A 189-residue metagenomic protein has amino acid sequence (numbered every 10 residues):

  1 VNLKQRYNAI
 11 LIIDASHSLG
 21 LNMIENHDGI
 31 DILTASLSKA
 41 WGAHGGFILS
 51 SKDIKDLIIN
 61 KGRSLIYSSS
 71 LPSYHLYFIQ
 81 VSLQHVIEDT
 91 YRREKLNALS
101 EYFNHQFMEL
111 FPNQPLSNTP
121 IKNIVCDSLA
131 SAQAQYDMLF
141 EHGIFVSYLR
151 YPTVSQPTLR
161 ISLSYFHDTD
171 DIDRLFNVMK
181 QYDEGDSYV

Functional and structural regions predicted by a protein language model:
V1-S36: Active-site pre-lysine segment of PLP-dependent enzymes
D28-L57: Active-site PLP attachment segment
G45, K61-L71, V86: A short glycine-threonine-serine/GTX helix/turn-capping micro-motif
S68-S69, P112-N118, Y148-Y151: Short beta-strand
S70-D89, K95, L99-N104, M108: Structural motif of enzymes handling amino- and sulfur-group chemistry
E94-E101, M108-H142, Y165: Conserved PLP-binding catalytic core of the aspartate aminotransferase-like
E141-H142, P152-V189: PLP-dependent enzyme catalytic core of the Aspartate aminotransferase-like
